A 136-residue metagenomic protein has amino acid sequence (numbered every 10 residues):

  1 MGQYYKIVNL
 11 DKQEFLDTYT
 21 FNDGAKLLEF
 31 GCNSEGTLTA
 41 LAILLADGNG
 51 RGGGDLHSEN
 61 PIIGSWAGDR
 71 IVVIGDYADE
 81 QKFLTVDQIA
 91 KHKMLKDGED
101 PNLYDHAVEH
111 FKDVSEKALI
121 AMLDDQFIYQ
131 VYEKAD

Functional and structural regions predicted by a protein language model:
M1-N22: Short, extreme N-terminal segment that most often corresponds to the first beta-strand
K26-D136: Low-complexity intrinsically disordered segments
